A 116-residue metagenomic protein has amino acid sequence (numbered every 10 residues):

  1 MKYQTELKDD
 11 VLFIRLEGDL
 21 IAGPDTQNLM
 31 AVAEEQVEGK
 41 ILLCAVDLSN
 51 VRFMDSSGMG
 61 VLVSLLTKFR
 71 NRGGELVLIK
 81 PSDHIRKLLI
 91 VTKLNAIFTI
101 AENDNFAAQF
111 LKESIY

Functional and structural regions predicted by a protein language model:
M1-R15: Short beta-strand/loop segment at the start of cytosolic alpha/beta domains
D10, D83, N105: Residues that form or immediately flank small-molecule/cofactor binding pockets and catalytic motifs
L20-F98: Amphipathic alpha-helical interaction surfaces in cytosolic regulatory modules
T99-A107: Short acidic-hydrophobic, aromatic-tinged amphipathic segments that line or gate anion-handling sites
A107-Y116: Short, charged, intrinsically disordered terminal tails
